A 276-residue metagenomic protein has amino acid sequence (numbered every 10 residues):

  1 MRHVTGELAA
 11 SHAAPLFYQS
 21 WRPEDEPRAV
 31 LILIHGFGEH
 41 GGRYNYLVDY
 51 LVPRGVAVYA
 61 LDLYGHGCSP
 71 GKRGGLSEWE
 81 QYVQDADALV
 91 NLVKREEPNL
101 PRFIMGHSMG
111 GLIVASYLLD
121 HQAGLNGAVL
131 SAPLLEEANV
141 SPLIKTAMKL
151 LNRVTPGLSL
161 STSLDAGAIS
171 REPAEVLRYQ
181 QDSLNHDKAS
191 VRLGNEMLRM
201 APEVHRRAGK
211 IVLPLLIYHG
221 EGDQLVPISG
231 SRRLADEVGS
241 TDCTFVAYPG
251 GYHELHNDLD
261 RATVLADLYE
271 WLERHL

Functional and structural regions predicted by a protein language model:
M1-D25: N-terminal cap/lid segment of alpha/beta-hydrolase-fold proteins
R28-G36: Short beta-strand element of the alpha/beta-hydrolase
G38-H40, G67-E97, V264: Catalytic nucleophile-loop/oxyanion-hole region of alpha/beta-hydrolase and closely related hydrolase-like folds
V48-K72: Conserved alpha/beta-hydrolase
E97-H107: Alpha/beta-hydrolase fold nucleophile elbow
I211, I217-H219, D223: Short beta-strand/loop motif that positions the catalytic acidic residue of the alpha/beta-hydrolase fold
L213, P227-D236: Short alpha-helix in the alpha/beta-hydrolase fold that links the catalytic acid
T244-L276: Catalytic active-site module of serine/aspartate enzymes centered on a nucleophile-bearing elbow/loop
